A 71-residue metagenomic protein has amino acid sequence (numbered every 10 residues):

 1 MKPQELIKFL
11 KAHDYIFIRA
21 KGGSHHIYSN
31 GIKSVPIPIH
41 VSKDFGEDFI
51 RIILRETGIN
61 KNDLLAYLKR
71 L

Functional and structural regions predicted by a protein language model:
M1-A20: N-terminal first-folded block
I7, V35-I39, I53: Hydrophobic aliphatic residue packing
F17-D48: A short, structured beta-strand/loop element
K43-L71: C-terminal structural segments of small proteins and small subunits
